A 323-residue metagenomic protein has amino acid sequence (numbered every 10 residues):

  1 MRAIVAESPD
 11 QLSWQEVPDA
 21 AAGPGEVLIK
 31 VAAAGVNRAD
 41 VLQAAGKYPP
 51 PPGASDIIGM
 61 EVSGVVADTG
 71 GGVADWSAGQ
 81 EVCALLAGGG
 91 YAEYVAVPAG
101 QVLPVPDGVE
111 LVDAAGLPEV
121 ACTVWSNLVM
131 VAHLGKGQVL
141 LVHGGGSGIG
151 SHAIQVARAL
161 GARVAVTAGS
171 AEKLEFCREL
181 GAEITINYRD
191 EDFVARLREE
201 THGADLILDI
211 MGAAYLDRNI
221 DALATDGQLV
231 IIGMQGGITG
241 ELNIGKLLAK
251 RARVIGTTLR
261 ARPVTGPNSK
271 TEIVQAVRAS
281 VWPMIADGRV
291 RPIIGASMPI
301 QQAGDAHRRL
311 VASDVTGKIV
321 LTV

Functional and structural regions predicted by a protein language model:
V17-S63: N-terminal glycine-rich beta->alpha transition that marks the start or flank of a dinucleotide-binding site
L42, D75, C83-G144: NAD(P)H dinucleotide-binding glycine-rich loop of Rossmann-like/cofactor-binding domains, especially the beta1-alpha1
S63-A87: A glycine-/small-residue-rich N-terminal strand-loop-strand element that serves as the cofactor-binding glycine loop
S77, A115-D190: Mid-domain Rossmann-like dinucleotide-binding core that forms the NAD(H)/NADP(H) cofactor-binding site
G144-G145, M211, M234: NAD(P)H cofactor-binding loop motif with strongest signal on the N-terminal glycine-rich segment
A168, A214-R289, T322-V323: Glycine-rich phosphate-binding loop and adjacent beta-alpha segment of Rossmann(oid) nucleotide-cofactor-binding
F193-T201: Short amphipathic alpha-helix with an adjacent loop that forms part of the alpha/beta core around
D287-A296, G304-V323: C-terminal capping/lid region of NAD(P)-dependent oxidoreductase domains
